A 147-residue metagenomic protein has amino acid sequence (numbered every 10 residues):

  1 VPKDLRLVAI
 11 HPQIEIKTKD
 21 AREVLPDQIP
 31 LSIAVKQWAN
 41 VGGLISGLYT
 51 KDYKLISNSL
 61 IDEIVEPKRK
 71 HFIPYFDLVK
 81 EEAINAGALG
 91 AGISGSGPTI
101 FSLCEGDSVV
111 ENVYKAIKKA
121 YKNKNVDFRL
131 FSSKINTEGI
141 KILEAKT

Functional and structural regions predicted by a protein language model:
V1-R6: Acidic/histidine-enriched ion/cofactor-binding microenvironments in catalytic or ligand-binding pockets
L7, D27-L31, V110, A120-N123: Short, low-complexity, polar/charged sequence segments that are solvent-exposed and flexible
V8-H71: Active-site rim beta-loop-alpha module in soluble metabolic enzymes
L48-T147: Glycine-rich, charge-dense phosphate/pyrophosphate-binding loop(s) and the adjacent flexible "lid"/catalytic subdomain
